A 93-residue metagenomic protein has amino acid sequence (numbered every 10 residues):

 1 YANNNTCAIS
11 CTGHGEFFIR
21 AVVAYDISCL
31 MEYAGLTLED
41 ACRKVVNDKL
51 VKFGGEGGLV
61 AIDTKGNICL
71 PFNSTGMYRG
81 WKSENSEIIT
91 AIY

Functional and structural regions predicted by a protein language model:
Y1-Y93: N-terminal nucleophile
